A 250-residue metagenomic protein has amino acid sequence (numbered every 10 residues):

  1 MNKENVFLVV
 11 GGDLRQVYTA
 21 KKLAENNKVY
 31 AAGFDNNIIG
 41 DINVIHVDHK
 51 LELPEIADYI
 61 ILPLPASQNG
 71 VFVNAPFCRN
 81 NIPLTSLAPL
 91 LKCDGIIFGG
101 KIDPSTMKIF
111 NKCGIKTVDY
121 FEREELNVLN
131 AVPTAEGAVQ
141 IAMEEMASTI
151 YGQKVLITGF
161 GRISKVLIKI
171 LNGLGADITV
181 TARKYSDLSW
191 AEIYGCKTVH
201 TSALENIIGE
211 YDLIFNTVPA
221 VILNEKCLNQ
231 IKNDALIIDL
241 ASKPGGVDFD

Functional and structural regions predicted by a protein language model:
M1, V139-I150: A short, basic/flexible loop-to-alpha-helix module at the beginning of a structural domain
M1-K108, T117: N-terminal ligand-binding/catalytic initiation module
K3-E4, D94, Y151-K154, D234: Phosphate-coordination loops involved in phosphoryl transfer and adenosine-cofactor binding
F7-V17, L23, Y151-L171: Glycine-rich adenosine-cofactor-binding loop
N26-D41, L174-Y194: NAD(P)-binding Rossmann-fold cofactor-contacting core
D48-K50, P65, N69, P83-D94 (+1 more regions): Rossmann-like adenosine-cofactor binding region
K101-V118, A241-D250: Rossmann-fold NAD(P)-binding glycine/threonine-rich loop
E124-M143: A glycine-rich, Thr/Ser-enriched phosphate-binding loop motif common to dinucleotide/cofactor-binding enzymes
